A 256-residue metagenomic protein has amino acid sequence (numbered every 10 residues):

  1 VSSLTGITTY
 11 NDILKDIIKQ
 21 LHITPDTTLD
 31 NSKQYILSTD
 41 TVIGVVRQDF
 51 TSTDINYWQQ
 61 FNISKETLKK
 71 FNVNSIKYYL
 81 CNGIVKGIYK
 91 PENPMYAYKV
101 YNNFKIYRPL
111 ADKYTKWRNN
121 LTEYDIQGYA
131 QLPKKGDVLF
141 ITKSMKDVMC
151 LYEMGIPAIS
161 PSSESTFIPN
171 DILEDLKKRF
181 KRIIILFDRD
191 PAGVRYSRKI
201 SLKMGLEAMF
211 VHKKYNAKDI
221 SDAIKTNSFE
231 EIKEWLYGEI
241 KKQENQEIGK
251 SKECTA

Functional and structural regions predicted by a protein language model:
V1-I18, I63-Y89, K218-E253: Short, small/acidic-rich helices and loops at N termini and domain boundaries of DNA replication/processing enzymes
V1-L80, N103-E123, E153-M154, T166 (+2 more regions): Non-catalytic accessory segments of DNA primases and related replication-initiation nucleases
I36-S38, T53-Y57, I88-N102, M209 (+1 more regions): Short, Lys/Arg-enriched charge-dense amphipathic segments
V46, T51, G87, Y96 (+4 more regions): Short, solvent-exposed coil/turn linker segments
Y78-R179, Y196-S197: Phosphate-handling DNA/RNA-contact segment within nucleic-acid enzymes
K134-L139, M145-A256: TOPRIM fold recognition
